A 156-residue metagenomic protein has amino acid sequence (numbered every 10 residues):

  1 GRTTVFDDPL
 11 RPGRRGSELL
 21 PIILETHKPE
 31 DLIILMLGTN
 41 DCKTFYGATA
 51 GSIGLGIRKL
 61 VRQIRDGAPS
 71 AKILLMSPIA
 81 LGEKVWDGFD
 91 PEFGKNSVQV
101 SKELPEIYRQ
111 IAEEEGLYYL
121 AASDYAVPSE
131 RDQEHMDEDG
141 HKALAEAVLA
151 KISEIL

Functional and structural regions predicted by a protein language model:
G1-Q63, P69, K84, Q99-E103 (+1 more regions): Conserved SGNH/GDSL esterase-like catalytic core that processes O-acyl groups on lipids and polysaccharides
L35, L74-M76: Structural beta-sheet core signal
N40, I79-G82, A126-V127: Short, internal active-site loops enriched in acidic
K59, Q63, G67, E103 (+3 more regions): Alpha-helical structural signal in soluble globular domains
D66-A71, Y119, E154-L156: Surface-exposed helix-capping loop/turn segments at secondary-structure junctions
L81-A121: Substrate-gating cap/lid alpha-helix
A122-D132: Short helix/strand-capping connector loops at secondary-structure junctions
D132-L156: Histidine-centered active-site loop/cap adjacent to the catalytic His in serine esterases/O-acetyl transfer systems
